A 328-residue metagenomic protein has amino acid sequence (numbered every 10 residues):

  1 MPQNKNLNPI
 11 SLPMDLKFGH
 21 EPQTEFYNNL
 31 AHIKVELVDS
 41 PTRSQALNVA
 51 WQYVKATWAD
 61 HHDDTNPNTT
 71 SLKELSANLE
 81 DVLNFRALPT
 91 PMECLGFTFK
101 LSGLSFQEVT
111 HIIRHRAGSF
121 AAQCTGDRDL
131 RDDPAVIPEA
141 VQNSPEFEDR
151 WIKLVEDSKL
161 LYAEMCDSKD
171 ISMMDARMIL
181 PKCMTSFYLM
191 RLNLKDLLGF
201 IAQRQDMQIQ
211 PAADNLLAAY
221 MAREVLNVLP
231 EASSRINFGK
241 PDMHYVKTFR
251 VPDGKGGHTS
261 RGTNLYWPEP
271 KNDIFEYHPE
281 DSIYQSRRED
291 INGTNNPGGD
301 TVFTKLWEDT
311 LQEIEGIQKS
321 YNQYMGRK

Functional and structural regions predicted by a protein language model:
M1-K328: Family-specific signature for flavin-dependent thymidylate synthase
